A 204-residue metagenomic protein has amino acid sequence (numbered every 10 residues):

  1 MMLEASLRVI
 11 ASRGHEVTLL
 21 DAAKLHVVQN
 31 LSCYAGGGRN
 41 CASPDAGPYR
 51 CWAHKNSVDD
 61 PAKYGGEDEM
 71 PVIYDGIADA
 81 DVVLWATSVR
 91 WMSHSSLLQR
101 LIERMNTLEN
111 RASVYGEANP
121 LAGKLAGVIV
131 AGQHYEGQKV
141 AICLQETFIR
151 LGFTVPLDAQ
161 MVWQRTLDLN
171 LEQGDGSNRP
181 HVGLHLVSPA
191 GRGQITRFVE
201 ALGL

Functional and structural regions predicted by a protein language model:
M1-M2, L101, V140, G191-Q194 (+1 more regions): Hydrophobic alpha-helical membrane-association signature
M1-R13: N-terminal beta1-alpha1 ligand-phosphate binding loop
S12-T18, F153-T154: A generic structural motif
T18-L20, L84, G127-V130, A159-V162: Hydrophobic/aromatic beta-strand patches that form the interior of the parallel beta-sheet core in alpha/beta enzyme
T18-Y49, H54-V58, D168-G176: N-terminal beta-loop-helix "entrance" segment that forms/cooperates in small-molecule cofactor or anionic ligand
A23, R90, M161: Residue-level "edge-of-site" marker
G47-R50, K55-L151: Helix-loop-strand module that forms the ligand-binding subsite of alpha/beta enzymes
I149-L204: Glycine-rich phosphate/pyrophosphate-binding loop and the adjoining helix
